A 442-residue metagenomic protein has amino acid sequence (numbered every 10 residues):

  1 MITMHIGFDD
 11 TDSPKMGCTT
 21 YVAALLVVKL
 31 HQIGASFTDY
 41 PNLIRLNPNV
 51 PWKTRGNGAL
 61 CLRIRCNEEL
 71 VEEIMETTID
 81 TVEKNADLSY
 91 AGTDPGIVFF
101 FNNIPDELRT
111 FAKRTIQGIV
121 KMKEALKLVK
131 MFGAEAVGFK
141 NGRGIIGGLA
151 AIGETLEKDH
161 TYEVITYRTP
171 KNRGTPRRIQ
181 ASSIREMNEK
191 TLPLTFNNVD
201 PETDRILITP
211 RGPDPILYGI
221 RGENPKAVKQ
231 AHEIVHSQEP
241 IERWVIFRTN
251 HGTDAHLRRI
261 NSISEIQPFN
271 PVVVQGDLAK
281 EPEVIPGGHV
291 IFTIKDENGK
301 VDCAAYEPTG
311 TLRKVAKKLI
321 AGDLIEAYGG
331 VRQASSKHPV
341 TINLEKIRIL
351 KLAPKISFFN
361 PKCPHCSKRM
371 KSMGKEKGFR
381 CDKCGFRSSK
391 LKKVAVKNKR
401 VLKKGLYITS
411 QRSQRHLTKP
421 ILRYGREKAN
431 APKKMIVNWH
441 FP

Functional and structural regions predicted by a protein language model:
I74, T78-N261: Long, hydrophobic alpha/beta structural blocks
E233-K280, P286, V315, R348-K355: OB-fold nucleic-acid-binding modules
V274-A279, A321-K337: Flexible glycine-rich surface loops and low-complexity tracts that mediate binding to linear polymers
E283-T309: OB-fold (S1/OB) nucleic-acid-binding surfaces
G310-E326: Short nucleic-acid-contacting surface segments enriched for D/E, G, S/T with interspersed K/R
R332-N360: OB-fold/S1-family single-stranded nucleic acid-binding modules
C363-C366, C381-C384: Short cysteine-rich clusters marking metal-coordination/redox-active sites
K392-P442: Long, charge-rich boundary regions
